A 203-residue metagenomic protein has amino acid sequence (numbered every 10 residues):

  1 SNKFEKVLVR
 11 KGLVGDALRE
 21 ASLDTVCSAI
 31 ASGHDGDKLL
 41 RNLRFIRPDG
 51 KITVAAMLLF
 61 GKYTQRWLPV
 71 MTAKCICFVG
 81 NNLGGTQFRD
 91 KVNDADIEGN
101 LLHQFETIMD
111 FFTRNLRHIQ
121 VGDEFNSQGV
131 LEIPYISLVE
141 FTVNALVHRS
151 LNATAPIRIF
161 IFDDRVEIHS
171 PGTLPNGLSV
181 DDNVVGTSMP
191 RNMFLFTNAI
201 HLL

Functional and structural regions predicted by a protein language model:
S1-A155, F160-L203: Active-site helix-to-loop segments that bind/position phosphate- or nucleotide-bearing substrates and donors across
